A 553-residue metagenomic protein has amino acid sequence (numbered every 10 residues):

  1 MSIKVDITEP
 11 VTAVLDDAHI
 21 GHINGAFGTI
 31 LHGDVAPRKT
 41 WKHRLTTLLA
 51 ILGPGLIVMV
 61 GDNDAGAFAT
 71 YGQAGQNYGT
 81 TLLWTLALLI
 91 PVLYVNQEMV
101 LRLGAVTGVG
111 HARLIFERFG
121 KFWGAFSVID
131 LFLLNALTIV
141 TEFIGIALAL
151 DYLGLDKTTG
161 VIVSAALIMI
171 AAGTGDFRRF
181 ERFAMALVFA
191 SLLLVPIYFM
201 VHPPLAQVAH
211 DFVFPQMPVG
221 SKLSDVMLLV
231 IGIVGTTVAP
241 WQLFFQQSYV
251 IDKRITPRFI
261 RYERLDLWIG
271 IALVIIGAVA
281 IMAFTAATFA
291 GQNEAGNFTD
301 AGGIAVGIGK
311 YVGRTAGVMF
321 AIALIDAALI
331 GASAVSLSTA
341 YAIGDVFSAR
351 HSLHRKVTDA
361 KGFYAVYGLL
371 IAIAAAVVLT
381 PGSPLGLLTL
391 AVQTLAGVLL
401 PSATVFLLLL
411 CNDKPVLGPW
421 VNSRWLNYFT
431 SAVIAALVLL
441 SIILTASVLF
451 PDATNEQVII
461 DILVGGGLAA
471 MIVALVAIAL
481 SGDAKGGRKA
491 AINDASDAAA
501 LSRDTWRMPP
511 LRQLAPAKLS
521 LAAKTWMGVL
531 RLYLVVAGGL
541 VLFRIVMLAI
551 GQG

Functional and structural regions predicted by a protein language model:
I30-A36, T70-G75, Q97-W123, R178 (+4 more regions): Flexible loop linkers connecting adjacent transmembrane helices in multi-pass alpha-helical membrane transporters
V58, T85-R118, F126-L133, L137: Juxtamembrane transmembrane-helix boundary signature
V92-V106, V250-I251, A272-G303, L548: Extracellular/periplasmic helix-exit of transmembrane alpha-helices
K121-F122, T158-V163, I269, T315 (+3 more regions): Loop-to-transmembrane helix boundary motifs in multi-pass membrane proteins
V128-F132, Y152-G173, L193-L194, K361-I373 (+1 more regions): Transmembrane alpha-helical segments of multi-pass small-molecule transport proteins
A186, R355-A365, L390-L449, G486-K489: C-terminal membrane-solvent junction of multi-pass transporters and transport-like membrane proteins
F189-M217, M227-Q247, F406-K414, L437-V448 (+1 more regions): Hydrophobic alpha-helical segments and their helix-loop junctions in multi-pass secondary transporters
D225-L228, W425-A490, R531-G538, R544: A generic transmembrane alpha-helix motif of multi-pass inner-membrane proteins
